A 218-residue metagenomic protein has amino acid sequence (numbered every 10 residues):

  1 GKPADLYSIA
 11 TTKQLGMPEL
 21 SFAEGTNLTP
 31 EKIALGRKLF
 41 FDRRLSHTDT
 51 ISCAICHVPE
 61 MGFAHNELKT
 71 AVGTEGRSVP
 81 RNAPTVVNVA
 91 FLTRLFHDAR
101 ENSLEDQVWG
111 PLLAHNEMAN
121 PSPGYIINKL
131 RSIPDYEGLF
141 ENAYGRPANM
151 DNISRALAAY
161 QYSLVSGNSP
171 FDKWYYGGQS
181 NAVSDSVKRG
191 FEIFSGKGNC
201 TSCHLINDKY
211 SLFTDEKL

Functional and structural regions predicted by a protein language model:
G1-L218: Periplasmic c-type cytochrome electron-transfer domains
